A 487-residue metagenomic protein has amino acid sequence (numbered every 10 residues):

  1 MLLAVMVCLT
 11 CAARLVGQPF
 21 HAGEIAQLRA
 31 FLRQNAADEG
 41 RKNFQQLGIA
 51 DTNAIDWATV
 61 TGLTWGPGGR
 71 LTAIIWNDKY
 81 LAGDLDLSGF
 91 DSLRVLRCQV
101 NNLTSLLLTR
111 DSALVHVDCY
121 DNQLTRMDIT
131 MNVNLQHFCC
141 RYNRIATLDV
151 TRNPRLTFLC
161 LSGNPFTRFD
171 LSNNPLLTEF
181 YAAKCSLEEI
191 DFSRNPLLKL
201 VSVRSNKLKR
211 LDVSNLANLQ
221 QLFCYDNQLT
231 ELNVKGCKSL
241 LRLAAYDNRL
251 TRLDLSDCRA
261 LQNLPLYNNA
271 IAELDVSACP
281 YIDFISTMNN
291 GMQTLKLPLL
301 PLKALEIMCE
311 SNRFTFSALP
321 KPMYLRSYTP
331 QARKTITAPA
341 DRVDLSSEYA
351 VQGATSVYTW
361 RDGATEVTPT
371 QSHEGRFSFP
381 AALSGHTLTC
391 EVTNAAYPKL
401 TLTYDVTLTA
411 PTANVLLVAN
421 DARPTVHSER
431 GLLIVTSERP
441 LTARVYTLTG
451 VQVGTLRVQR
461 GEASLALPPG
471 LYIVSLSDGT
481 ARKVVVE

Functional and structural regions predicted by a protein language model:
L2-T10: Bacterial N-terminal signal peptides
A12-D91, V95, S112, V133 (+1 more regions): N-terminal capping/linker segments that flank leucine-rich repeat
G68, F90-L93, T109-L114, N132-L135 (+10 more regions): Leucine-rich repeat
T72-I74, L96-C98, V115-C119, Q136-C140 (+8 more regions): Conserved hydrophobic beta-strand positions in leucine-rich repeat
K79, N101, N122, N143 (+8 more regions): Consensus "Asn ladder" position of solenoid repeat domains
D84-L85, L106, M127, L148 (+9 more regions): Canonical leucine-rich repeat
E306, G385-T389, P469-I473: Short, conserved beta-strand segments of beta-strand-rich sandwich/propeller modules, principally
L416-E487: C-terminal outer-membrane/trafficking sorting elements
